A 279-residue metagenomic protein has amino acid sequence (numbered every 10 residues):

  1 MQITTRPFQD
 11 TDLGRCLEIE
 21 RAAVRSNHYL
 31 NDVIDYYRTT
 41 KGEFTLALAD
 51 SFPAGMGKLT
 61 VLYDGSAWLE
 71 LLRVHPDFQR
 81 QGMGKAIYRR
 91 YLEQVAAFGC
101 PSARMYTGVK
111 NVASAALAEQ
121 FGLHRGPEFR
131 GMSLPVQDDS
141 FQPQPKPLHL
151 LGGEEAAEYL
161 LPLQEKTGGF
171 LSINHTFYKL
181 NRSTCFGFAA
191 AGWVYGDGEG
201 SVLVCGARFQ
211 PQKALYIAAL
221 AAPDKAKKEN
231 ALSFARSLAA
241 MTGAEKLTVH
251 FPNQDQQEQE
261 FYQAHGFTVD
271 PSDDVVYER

Functional and structural regions predicted by a protein language model:
L13, E20-K58, Q164-V194: Active-site rim helix/loop that mediates acceptor-substrate recognition in acyltransferases
L46, F52-T60, W68-R73, G198-F209: Conserved beta-strand in the GNAT
V61-L69, Q79, G206-A218, V269-D273: A conserved beta-turn-beta hairpin within the catalytic core of GNAT-like acetyltransferases that forms part
V74, R80-Q94, A116, Q120 (+1 more regions): Conserved acetyl-CoA-binding loop-helix of GNAT-fold acetyltransferases
K85, V109-P127, N253-D270: Conserved active-site alpha-helix within GNAT-family acetyltransferase domains
Q94-K110, T242-P252: Conserved GNAT acetyl-CoA-binding A-motif
R104-T107, H124-D138, T268-R279: Conserved catalytic-core motifs of GNAT/GCN5-like acyltransferases
F121-P211: Amide-forming acyltransferase catalytic core, primarily the GNAT-like/NAT-type and related acyltransferase folds
